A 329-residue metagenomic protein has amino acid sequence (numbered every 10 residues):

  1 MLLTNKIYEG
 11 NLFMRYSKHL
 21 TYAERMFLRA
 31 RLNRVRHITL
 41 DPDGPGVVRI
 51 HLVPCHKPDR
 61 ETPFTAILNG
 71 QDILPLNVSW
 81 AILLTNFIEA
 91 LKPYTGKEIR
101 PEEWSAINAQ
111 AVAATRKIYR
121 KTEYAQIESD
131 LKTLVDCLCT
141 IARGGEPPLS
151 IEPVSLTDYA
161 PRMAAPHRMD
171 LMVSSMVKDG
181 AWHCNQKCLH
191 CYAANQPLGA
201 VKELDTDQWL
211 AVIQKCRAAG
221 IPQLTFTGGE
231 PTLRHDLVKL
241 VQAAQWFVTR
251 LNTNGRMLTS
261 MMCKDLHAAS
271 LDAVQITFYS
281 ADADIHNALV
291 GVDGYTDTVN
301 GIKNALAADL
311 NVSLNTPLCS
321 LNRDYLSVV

Functional and structural regions predicted by a protein language model:
L2-T95: Acidic, low-complexity/disordered tracts enriched in E/D and polar residues
L3-F13, D72, L76-R168: Long, charge-rich, low-complexity alpha-helical segments
Y119, Q126-T133, I141, E146-A273: Conserved alpha-helical substructure of the radical SAM core
N195-A200, D282-L289: A short acidic, helix-capping loop that chelates divalent metal ions and anchors anionic groups
Q208-V212, D236, L240, M262 (+2 more regions): A general structural detector for well-ordered alpha-helical segments in enzyme core domains, enriched
D265-V274, A288, V292-D297, G301-N304 (+1 more regions): Ligand-binding grooves and catalytic loops that recognize ribose/phosphate and carbohydrate rings, and esterified lipid
I276-F278: Conserved phosphate-donor/acceptor-positioning beta-strand/loop module used by diverse small-molecule
G301-Y325: Conserved strand-turn element in the central/C-terminal portion of the radical SAM core barrel that lines
